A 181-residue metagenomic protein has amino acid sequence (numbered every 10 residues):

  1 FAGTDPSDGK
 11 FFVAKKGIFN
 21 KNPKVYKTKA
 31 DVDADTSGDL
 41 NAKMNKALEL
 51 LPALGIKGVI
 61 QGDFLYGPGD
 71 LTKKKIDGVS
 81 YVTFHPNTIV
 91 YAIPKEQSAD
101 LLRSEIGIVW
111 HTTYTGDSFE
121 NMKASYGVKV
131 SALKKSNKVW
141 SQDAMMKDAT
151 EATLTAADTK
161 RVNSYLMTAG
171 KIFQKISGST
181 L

Functional and structural regions predicted by a protein language model:
F1-L181: Core nucleotide-handling region used for phosphoryl-transfer chemistry
